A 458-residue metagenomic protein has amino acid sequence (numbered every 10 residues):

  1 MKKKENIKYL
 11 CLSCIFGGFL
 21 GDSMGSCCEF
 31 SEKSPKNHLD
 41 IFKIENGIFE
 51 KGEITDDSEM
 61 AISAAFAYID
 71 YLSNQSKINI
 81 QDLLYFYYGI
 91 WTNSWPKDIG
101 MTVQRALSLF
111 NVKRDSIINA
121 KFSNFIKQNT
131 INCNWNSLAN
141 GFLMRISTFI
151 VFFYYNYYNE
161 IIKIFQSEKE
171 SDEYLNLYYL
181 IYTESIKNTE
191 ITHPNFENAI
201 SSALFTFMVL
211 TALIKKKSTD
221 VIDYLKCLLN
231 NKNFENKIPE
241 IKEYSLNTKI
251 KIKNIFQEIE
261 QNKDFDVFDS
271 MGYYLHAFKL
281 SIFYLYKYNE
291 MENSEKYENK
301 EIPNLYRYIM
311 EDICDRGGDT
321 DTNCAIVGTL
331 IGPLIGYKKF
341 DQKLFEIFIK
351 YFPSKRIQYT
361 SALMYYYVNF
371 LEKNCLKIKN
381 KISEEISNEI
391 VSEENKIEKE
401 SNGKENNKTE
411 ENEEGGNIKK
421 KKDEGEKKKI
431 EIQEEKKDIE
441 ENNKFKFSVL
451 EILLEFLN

Functional and structural regions predicted by a protein language model:
M1-E398, N402, K419-K422, I432-N458: Structured, active/binding-site neighborhoods that engage oxygen-rich ligands
E414-G416, K421-E426: Intrinsically disordered, glycine-rich low-complexity segments
